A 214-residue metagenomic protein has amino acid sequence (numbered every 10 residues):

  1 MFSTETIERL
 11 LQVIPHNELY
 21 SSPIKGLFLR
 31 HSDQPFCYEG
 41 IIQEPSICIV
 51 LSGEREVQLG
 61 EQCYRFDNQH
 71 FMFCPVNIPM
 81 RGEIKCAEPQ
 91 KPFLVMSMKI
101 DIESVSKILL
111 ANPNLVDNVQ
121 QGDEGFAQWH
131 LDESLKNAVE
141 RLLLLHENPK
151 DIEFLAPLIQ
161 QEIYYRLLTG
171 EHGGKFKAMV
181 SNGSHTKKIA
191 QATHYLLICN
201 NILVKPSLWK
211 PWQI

Functional and structural regions predicted by a protein language model:
M1-P23, F36-C37, V119-D123: A short, N-terminal "cap"/entry segment at the start of jelly-roll beta-barrel domains of the cupin/DSBH fold
Y20-V116: N-terminal regulatory/effector-sensing and dimerization cores that precede helix-turn-helix DNA-binding domains
Q69, L208-I214: Append "Primarily bacterial transcriptional regulators
S104, I159-E162, R166-L167, E171: Amphipathic alpha-helical segments in well-ordered regions
L110-N137: Aromatic/histidine-rich interaction motifs
D123-H130, E147-Q161, V180-S181: All-alpha amphipathic helical-bundle segments outside canonical DNA-binding/catalytic cores that form hydrophobic
S134, A138, I159, S184-Y195: N-terminal positioning helix adjacent to the helix-turn-helix/winged-helix DNA-binding module
R141-I152, L167-K175, Q191-S207: Basic, amphipathic alpha-helical hairpins
